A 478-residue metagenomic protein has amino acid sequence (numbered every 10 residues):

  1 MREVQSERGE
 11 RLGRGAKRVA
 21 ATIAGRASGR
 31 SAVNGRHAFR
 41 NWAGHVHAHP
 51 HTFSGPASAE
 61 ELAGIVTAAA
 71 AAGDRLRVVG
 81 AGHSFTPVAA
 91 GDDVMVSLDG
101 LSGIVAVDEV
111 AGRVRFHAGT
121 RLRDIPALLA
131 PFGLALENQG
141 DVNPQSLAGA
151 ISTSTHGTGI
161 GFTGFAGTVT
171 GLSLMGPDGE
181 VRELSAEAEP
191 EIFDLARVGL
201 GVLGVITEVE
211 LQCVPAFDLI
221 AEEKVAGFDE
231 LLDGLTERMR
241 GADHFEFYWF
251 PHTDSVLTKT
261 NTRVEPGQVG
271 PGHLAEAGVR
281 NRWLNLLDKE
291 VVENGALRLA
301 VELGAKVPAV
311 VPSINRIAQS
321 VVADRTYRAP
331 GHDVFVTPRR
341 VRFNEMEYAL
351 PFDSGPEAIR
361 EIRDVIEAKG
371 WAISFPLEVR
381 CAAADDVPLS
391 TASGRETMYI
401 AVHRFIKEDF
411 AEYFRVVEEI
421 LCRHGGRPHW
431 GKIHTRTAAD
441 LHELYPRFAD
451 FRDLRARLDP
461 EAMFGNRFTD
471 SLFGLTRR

Functional and structural regions predicted by a protein language model:
R2-E3, R8-R478: Noncatalytic alpha-helical scaffold of FAD-dependent oxidoreductases
